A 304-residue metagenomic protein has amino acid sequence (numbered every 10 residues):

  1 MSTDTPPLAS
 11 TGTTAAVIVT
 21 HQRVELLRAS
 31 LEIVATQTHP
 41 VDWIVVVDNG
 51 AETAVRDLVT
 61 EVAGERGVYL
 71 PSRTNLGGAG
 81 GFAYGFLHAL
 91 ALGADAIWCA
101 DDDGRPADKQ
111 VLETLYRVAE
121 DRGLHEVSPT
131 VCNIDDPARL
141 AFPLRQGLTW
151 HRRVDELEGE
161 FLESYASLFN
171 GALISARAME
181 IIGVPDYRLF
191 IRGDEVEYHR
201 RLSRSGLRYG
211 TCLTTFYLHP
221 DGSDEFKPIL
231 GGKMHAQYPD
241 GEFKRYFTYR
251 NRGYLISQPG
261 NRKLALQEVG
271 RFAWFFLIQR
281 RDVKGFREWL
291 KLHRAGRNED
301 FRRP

Functional and structural regions predicted by a protein language model:
Q22-T36: Short, well-formed alpha-helical segments that are part of the catalytic scaffolds of diverse glycosyltransferases
D48-D57, G104-R105: A conserved acidic beta->alpha catalytic loop
S72-L92: Glycine-rich, basic loop-to-helix element that forms the pyrophosphate-binding segment of sugar-nucleotide handling
A94-D103: Short beta-strand-to-loop acidic/aromatic patch adjacent to the donor-nucleotide binding site
D108-A141: Conserved donor NDP-sugar-binding/catalytic core segment of glycosyltransferases
V154-I174: A recurrent flexible, glycine/aromatic-enriched loop bordering the glycosyltransferase active site that acts as
A178-I182, R188-T215: A short, conserved alpha-helix in the catalytic core of glycosyltransferases
S257-P304: Non-catalytic, C-terminal membrane-associated alpha-helical segments of glycosyltransferases
